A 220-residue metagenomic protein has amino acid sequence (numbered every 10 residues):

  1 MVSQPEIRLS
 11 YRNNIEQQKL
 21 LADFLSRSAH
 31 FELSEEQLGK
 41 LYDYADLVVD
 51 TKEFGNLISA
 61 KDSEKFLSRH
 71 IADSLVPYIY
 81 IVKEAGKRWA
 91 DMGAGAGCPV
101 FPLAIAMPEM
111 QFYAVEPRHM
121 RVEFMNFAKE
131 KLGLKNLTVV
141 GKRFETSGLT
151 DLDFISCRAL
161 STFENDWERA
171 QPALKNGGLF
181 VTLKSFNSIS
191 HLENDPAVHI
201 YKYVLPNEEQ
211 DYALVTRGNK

Functional and structural regions predicted by a protein language model:
V2-G86, A90, M120-E123, F127-K135: Class I SAM-dependent transferase core
A90-M92, F154: Conserved beta-strand elements of the Class I
G93-G97: Class I SAM-dependent methyltransferase "Motif I" SAM/SAH-binding loop
C98-V100, E109-K220: S-adenosylmethionine
L103: Aromatic pocket-lining residues of Rossmann-like dinucleotide-binding sites
A106: Walker A/P-loop NTP-binding motif
